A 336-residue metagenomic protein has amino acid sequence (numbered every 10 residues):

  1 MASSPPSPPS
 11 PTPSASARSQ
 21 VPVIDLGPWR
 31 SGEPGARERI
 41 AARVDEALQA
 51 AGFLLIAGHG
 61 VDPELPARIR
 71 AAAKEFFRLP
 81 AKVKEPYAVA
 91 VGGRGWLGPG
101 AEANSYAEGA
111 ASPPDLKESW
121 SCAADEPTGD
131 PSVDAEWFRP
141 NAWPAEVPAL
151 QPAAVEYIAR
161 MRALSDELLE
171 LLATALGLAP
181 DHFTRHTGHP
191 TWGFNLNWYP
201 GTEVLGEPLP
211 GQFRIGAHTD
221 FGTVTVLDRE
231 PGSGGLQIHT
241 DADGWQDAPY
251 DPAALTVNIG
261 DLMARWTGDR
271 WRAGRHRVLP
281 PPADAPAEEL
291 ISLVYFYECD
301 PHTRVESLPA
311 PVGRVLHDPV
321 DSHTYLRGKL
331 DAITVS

Functional and structural regions predicted by a protein language model:
M1-S336: Peripheral, non-catalytic segments flanking oxidoreductase cores
